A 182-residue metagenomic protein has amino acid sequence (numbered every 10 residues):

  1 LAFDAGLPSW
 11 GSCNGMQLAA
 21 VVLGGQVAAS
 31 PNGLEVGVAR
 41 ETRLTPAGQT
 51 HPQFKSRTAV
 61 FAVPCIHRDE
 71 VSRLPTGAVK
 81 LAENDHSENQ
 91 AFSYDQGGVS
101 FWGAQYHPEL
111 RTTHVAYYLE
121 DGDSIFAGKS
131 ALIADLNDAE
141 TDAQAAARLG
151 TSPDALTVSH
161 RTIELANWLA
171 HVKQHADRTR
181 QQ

Functional and structural regions predicted by a protein language model:
L1-A47: Cysteine-nucleophile active-site neighborhood
F3-D4, R43-Q182: Amide-donor transfer/coupling interface in amidating biosynthetic enzymes
